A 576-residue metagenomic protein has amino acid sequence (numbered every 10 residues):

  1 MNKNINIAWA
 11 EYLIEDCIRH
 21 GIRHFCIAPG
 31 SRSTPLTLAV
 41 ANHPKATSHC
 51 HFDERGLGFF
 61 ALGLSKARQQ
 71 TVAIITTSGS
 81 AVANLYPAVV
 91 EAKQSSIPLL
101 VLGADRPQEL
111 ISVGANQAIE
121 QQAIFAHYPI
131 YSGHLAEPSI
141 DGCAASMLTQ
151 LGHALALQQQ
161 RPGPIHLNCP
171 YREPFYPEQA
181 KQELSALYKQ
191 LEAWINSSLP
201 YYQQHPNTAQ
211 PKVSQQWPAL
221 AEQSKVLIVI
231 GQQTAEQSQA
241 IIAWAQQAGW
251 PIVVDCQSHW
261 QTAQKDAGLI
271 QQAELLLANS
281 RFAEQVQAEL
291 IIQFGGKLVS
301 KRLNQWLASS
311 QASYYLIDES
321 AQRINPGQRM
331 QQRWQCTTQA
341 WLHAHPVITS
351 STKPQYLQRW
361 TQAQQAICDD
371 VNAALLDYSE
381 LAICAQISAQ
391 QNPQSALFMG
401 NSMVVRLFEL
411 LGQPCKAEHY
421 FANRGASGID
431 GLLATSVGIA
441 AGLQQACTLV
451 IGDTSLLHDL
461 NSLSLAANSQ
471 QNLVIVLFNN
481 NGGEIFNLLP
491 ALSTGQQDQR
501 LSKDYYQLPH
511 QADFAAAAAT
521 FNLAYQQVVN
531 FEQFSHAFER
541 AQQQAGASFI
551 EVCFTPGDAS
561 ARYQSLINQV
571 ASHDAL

Functional and structural regions predicted by a protein language model:
M1-I5, W306-V405, V529-L576: Phosphate/pyrophosphate-binding active-site segments
N4-E91: N-terminal cofactor/phosphate-binding cores enriched in small/glycine residues, especially glycine-rich loops such as
A10-G21, A28-R32, L36-T37, T361-Q444: Active-site diphosphate/adenylate-binding microenvironment
R23-C26, T47-H49, A67-R106, Q287-G295 (+2 more regions): A short, small-residue-rich loop immediately preceding and capping a beta-strand
N84, W217, I230-Y315, R323 (+3 more regions): Glycine-rich, anion-gripping cofactor-binding loops and their flanking helix/strand elements in enzyme active sites
L102, E109-Q122, G412-L576: Thiamine diphosphate
G103-L151, D255-A363: Glycine-rich, acidic loop regions that bind phosphate or pyrophosphate groups
A123, P164-A209, E539-L576: Glycine/aspartate-rich loop-and-adjacent alpha/beta segment that forms the canonical ThDP
